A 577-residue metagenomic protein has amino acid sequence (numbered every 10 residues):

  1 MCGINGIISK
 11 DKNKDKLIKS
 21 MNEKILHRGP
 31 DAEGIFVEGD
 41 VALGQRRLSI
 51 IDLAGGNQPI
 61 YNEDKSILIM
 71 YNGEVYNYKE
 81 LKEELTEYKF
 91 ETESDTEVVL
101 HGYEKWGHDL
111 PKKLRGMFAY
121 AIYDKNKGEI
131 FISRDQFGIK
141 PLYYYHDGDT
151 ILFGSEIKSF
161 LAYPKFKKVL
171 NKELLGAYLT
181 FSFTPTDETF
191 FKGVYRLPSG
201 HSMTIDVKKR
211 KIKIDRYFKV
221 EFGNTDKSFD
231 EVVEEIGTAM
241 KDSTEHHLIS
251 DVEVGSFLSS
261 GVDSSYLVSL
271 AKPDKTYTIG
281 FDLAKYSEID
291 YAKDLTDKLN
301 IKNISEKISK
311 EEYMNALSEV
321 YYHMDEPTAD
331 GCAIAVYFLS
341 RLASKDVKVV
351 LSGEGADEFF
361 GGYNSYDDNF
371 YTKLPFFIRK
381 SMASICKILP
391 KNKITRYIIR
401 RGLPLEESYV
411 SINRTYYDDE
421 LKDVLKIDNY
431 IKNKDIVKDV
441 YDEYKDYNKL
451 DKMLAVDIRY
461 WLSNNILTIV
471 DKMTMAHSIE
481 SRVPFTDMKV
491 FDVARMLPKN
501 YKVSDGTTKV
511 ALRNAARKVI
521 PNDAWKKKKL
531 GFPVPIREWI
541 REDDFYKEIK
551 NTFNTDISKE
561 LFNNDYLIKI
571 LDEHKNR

Functional and structural regions predicted by a protein language model:
M1-E74, H101-E221, K241-E245, V268 (+4 more regions): N-terminal glutamine amidotransferase
I8-K16, E87, N126-I151, V207 (+4 more regions): ATP-dependent adenylate-handling active sites, centered on carboxylate activation for C-N bond formation
T86, E104-H108, P521: Glycine-centered helix-coil hinge/cap
Y88-S94, D109, K168-K172, E231 (+4 more regions): Structural motif
E91, D215, I304-E306: General small-molecule cofactor/ligand-binding pocket signal
I431-E443: A short, charged helix-loop
L462: Globin-like tetrapyrrole-binding proteins
I520-K575: PAPS-dependent sulfotransferase catalytic core
